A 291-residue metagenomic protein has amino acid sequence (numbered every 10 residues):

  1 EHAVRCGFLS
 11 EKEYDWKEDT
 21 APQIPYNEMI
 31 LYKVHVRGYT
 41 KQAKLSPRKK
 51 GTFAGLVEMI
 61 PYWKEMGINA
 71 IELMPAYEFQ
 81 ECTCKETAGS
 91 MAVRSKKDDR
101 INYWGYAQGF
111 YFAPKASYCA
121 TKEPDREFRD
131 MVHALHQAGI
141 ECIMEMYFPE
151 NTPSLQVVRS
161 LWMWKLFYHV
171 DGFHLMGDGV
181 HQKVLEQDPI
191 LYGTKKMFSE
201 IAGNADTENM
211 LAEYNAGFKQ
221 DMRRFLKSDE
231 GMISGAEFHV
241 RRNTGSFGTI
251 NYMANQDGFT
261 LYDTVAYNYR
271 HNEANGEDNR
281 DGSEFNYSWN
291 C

Functional and structural regions predicted by a protein language model:
E1-K33, K41-L45: The feature marks proteins involved in alpha-glucan
Q23-E28, K64-E65, T244-S246: Extracellular/periplasmic catalytic domains that process cell-envelope and extracellular macromolecules
V34, W63, L73, Y111 (+3 more regions): Conserved, mostly hydrophobic/aromatic
H35-E72: A conserved hydrophobic secondary-structure block that centers on an alpha-helix together with its immediately flanking
L45-T52, T83-Q137, E150-F167, H271-C291: Aromatic- and acidic-residue-enriched carbohydrate-binding clefts of CAZyme catalytic domains
W63-K97, G258-Y262, A266-R270: Carboxylate/His-rich catalytic cores and anion/metal-binding grooves
R126-A202: Active-site neighborhood of glycoside hydrolase catalytic domains
H181-C291: Conserved alpha/beta catalytic core and glycan-binding cleft of carbohydrate-active enzymes
